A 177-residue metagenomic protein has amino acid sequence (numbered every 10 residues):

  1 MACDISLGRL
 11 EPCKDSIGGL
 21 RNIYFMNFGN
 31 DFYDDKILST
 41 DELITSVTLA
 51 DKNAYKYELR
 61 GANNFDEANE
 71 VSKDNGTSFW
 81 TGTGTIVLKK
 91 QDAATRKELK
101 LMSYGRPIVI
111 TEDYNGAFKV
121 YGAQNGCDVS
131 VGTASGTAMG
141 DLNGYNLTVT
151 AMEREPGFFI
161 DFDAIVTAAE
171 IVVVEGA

Functional and structural regions predicted by a protein language model:
A2-T81, G126-M139: Solvent-exposed edge beta-strands and adjacent loop segments that serve as assembly or binding interfaces
R21-F28, G84-I86, G105-D113: Short, hydrophobic/proline-enriched secondary-structure or compact coil segments at domain edges
S72-A93, D141-E155: Oligomerization/assembly interface segments of phage tail-like spikes and tubes
G76-T77, L99-L101, T111, T137-D141: A general structural signal for short secondary-structure junctions and capping/turn motifs
T83-T85, D113-T133: Short acidic, glycine/tyrosine-flanked loop/strand segments centered on an H-E-D-like triad
A93-R96, G132-A134: Short alpha-helical segments and helix-capping/turn motifs at coil-helix boundaries
A94-Y121: Short, acidic/charged, Gly/Pro-enriched secondary-structure junctions
Q124-A177: Mixed-charge, glycine-accented linear interaction segment located at domain edges/termini
